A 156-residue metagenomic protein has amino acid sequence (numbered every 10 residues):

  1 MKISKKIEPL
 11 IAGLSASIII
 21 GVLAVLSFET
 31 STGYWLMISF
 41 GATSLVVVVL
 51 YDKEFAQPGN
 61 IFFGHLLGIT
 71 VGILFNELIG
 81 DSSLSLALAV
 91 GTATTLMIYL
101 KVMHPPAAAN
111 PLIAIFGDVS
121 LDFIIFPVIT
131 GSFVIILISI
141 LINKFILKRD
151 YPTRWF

Functional and structural regions predicted by a protein language model:
M1-L66, T70, L74, I79-A87 (+2 more regions): Alpha-helical transmembrane segments and their membrane-interface boundaries that form or gate the permeation pathway
W35-L50, V90-S120: Pore- and pathway-forming membrane helices of multi-pass small-molecule/ion transporters and channels
